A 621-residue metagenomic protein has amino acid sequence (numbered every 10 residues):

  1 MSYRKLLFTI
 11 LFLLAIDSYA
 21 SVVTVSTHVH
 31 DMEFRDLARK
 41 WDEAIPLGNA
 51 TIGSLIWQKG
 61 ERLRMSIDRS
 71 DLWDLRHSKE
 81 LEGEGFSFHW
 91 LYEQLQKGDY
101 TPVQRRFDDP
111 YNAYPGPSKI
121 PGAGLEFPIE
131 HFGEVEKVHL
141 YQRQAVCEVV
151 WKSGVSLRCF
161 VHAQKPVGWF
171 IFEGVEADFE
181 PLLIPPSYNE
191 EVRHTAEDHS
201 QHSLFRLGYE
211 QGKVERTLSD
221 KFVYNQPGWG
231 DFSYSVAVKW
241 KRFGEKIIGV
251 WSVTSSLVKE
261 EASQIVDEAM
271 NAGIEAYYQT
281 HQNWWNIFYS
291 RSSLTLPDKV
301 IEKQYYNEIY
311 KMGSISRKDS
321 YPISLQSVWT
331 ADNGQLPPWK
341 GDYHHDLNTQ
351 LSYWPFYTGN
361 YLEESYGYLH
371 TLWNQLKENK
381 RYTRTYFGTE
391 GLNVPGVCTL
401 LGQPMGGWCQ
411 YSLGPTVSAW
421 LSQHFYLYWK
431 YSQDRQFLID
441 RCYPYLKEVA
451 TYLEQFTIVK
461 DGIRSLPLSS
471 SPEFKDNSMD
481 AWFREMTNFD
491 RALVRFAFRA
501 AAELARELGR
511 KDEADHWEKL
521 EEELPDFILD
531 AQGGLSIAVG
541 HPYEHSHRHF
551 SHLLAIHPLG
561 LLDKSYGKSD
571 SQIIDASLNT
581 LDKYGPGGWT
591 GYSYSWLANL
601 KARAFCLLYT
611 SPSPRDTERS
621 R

Functional and structural regions predicted by a protein language model:
L6-L14: Sec-dependent N-terminal signal peptides
S21-E43, L47-D342, Y361-S365, L372-R381 (+2 more regions): Acidic/polar, glycine-enriched structural segments that form the non-catalytic walls/loops of the carbohydrate-binding
A44-L47, S54-L55, I67, Y278-D440 (+1 more regions): Substrate-binding groove/exosite segments of carbohydrate-active enzymes
F107, P117-L125, W517-L553: Long, low-complexity segments enriched in small/aliphatic residues
V155, A163-K165, L427, S432-Q436 (+1 more regions): A conserved hydrophobic secondary-structure block that centers on an alpha-helix together with its immediately flanking
Y306-S314, T371-N374, E378, P444-V459 (+2 more regions): Alpha-helical scaffold segments in carbohydrate-active enzymes
E448-L504: Acidic/histidine-rich catalytic neighborhood
Y609-R621: Single conserved hydrophobic/aromatic residue that forms the stacking wall/gate of nucleotide- or nucleobase-binding
